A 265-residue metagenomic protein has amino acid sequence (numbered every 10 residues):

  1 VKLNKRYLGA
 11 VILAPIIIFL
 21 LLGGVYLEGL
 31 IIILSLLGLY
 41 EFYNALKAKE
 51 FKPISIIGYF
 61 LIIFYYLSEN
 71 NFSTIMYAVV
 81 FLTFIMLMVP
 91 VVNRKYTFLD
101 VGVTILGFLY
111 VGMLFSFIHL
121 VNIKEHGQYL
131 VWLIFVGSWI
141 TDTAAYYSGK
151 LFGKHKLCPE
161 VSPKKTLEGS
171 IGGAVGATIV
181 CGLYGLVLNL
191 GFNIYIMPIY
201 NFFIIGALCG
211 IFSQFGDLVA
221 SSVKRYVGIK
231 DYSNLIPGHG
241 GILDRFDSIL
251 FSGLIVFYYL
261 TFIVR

Functional and structural regions predicted by a protein language model:
V1-A207: Membrane-embedded alpha-helical bundles of polytopic integral membrane proteins
A14, A177-T178, R245, S252-G253 (+1 more regions): Hydrophobic transmembrane alpha-helices of multi-pass small-molecule transporters
A145-Y146, S221-I229: Juxtamembrane interface at the ends
K224, I249-F257: C-terminal transmembrane helix pair
R225-S248: Interfacial loop-to-transmembrane junctions
Y258-R265: Juxtamembrane boundary at the C-terminal end of a transmembrane helix
